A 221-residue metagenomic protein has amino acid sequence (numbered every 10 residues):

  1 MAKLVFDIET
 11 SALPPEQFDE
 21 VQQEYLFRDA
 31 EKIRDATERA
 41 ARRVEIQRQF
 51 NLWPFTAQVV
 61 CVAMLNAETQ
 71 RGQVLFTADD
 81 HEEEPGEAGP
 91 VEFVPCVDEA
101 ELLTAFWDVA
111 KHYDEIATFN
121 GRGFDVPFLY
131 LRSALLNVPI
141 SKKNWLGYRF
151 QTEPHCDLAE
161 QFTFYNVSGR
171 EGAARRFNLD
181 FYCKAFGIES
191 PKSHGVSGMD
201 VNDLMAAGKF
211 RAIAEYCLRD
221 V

Functional and structural regions predicted by a protein language model:
M1-L102, D108: Conserved RNase H-like, two-metal-ion catalytic cores of nucleic-acid enzymes
A2, A57-F93, W107-V221: Metal-dependent phosphoesterase core characteristic of DEDDh/y 3'-5' exonuclease domains
